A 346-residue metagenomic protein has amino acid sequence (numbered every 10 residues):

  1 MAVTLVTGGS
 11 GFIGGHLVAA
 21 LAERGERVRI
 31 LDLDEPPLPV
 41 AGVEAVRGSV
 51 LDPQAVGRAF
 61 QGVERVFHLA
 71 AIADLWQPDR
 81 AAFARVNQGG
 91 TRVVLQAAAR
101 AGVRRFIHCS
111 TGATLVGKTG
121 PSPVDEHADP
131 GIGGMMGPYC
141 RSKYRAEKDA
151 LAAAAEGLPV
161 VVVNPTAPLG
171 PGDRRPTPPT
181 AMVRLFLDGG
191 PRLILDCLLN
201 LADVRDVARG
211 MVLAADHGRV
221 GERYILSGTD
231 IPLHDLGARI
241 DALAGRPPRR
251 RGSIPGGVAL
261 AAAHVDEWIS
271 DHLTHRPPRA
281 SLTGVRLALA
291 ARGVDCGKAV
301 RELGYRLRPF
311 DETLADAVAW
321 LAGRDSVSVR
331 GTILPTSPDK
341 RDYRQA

Functional and structural regions predicted by a protein language model:
T4-R24: N-terminal Rossmann NAD(P)H-binding glycine-rich loop of SDR-like oxidoreductase domains
P37, R47-G89, A97: NAD(P)H-binding glycine-rich loop region in Rossmannoid oxidoreductase-like domains and their noncatalytic homologs
L75, G112-S122, P168-T177: Conserved catalytic-site region of short-chain dehydrogenase/reductase
R92-Y139: Conserved Rossmann-fold NAD(P)-dependent oxidoreductase catalytic core, especially the SDR/UDP-sugar
M135-V161: Active-site Tyr-X1-5-Lys
R145, P178, L195-A215, E222: Substrate-positioning beta->alpha
P159-V162, T166-N200: NAD(P)-dependent short-chain dehydrogenase/reductase
G210-R279, C296, E312-A346: Mid/C-terminal beta-alpha module of Rossmann-like enzyme folds, strongest in SDR-family dehydrogenases/epimerases
